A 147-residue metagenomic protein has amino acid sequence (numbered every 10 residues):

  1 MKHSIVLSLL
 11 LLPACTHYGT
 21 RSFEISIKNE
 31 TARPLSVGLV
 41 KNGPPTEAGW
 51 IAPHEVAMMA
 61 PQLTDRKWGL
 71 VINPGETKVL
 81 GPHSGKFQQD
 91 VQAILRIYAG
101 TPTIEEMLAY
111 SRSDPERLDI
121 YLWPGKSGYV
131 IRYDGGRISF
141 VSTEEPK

Functional and structural regions predicted by a protein language model:
M1-C15: Sec-dependent bacterial lipoprotein signal peptides
C15-E30, P34-K147: Intrinsically disordered, low-complexity segments enriched in small/polar residues
